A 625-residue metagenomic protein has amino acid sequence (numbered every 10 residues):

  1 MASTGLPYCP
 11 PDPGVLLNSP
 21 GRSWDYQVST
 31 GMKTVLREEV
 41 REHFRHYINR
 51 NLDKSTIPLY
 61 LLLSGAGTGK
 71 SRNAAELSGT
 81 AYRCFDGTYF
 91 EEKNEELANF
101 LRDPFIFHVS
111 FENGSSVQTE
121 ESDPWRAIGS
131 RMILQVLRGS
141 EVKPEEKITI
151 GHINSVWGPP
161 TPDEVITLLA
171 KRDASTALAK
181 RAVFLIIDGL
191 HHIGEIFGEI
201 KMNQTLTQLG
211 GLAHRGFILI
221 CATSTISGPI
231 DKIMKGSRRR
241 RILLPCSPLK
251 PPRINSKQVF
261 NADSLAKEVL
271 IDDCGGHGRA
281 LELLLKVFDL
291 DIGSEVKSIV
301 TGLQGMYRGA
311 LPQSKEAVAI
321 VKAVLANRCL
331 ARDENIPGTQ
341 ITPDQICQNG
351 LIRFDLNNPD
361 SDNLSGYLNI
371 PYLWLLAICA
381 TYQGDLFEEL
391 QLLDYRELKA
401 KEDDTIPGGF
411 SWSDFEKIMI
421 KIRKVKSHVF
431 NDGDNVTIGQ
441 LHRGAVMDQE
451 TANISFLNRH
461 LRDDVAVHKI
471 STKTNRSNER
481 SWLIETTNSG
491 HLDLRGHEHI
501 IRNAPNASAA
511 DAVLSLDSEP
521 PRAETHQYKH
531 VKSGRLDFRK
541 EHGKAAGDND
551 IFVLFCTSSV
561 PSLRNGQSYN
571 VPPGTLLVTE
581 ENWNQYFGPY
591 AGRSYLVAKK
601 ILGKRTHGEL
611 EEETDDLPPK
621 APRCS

Functional and structural regions predicted by a protein language model:
M1-A66, S71-S625: Charge-enriched interaction surfaces
